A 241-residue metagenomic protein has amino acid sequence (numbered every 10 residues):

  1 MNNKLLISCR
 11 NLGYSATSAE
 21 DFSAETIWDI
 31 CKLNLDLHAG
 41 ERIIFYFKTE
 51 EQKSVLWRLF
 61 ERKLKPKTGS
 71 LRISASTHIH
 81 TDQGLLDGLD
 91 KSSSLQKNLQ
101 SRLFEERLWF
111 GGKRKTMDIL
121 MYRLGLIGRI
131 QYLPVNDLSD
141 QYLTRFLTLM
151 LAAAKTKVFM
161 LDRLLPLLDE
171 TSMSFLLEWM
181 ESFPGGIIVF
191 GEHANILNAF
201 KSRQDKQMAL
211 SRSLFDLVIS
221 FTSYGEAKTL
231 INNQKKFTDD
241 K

Functional and structural regions predicted by a protein language model:
I7-Y14, E20-H38, G69: Conserved beta-strand
E41-L108, S223: ABC ATPase nucleotide-binding domain signature region
R114-I130: Conserved ABC ATPase "signature" region
P134-S139: Conserved ABC ATPase signature
F146-L149: Hydrophobic anchor residue at the start of the ABC signature
A152-F159: A short, proline-enriched helix->beta-strand linker immediately N-terminal to the Walker B motif in ABC-type P-loop
L165-L168: Short loop immediately C-terminal to the Walker-B catalytic DE motif in ABC-type ATPase nucleotide-binding domains
T171-S172, E178-F200: Conserved catalytic loops of ABC-family nucleotide-binding domains
